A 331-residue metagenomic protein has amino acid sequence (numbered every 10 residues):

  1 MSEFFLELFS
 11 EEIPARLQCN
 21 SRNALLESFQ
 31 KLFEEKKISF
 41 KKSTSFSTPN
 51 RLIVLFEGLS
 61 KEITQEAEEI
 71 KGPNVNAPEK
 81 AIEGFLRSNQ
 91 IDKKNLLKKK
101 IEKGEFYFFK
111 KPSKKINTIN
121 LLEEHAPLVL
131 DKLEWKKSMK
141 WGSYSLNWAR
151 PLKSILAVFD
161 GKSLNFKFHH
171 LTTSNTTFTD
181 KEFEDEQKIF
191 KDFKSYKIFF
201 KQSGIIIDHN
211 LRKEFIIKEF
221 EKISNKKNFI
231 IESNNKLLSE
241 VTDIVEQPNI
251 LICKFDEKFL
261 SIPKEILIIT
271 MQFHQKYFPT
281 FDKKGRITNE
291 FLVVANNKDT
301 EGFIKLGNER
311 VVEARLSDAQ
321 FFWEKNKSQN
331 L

Functional and structural regions predicted by a protein language model:
S2-F273, F281: Long, basic N-terminal domains or extensions that often function in RNA/ssDNA interaction or organelle/cellular
I231-L331: Catalytic nucleotidyl-transfer cores of nucleotide-processing enzymes
